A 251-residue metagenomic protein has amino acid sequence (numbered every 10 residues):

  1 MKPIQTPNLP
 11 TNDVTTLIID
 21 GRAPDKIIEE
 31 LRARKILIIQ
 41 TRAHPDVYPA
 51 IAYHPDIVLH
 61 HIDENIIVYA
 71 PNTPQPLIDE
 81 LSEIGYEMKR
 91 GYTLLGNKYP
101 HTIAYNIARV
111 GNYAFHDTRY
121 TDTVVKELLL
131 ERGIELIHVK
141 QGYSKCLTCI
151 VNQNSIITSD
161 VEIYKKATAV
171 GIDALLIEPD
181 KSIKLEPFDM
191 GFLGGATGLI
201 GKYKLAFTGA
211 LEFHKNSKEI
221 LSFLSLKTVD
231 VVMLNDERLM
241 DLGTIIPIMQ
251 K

Functional and structural regions predicted by a protein language model:
M1-K251: Histidine/cysteine-enriched polar flanking segments
